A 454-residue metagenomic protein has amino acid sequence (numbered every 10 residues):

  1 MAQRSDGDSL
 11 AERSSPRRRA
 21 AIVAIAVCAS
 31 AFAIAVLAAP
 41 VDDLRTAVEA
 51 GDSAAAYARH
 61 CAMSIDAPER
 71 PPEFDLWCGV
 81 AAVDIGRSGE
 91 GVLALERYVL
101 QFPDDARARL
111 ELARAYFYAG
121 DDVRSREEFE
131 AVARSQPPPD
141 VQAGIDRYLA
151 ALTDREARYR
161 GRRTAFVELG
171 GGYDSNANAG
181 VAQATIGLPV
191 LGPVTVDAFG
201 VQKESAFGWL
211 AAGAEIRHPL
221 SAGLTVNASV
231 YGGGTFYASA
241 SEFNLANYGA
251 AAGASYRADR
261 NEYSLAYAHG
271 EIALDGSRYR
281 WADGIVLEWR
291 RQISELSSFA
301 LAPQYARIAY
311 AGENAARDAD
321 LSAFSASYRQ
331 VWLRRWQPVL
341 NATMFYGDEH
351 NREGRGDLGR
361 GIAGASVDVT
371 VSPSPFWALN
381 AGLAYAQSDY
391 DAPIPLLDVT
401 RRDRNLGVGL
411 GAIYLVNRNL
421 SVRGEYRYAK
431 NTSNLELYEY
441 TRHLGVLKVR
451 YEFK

Functional and structural regions predicted by a protein language model:
M1-R17: N-terminal secretory signal peptides that target proteins for export/translocation
A20-S30: Sec-dependent N-terminal signal peptides
V36-V48: Cleaved targeting-peptide boundary
R45-Y57, C61-R97: Alpha-helical adaptor scaffolds
V80-V83, L93, R97-Q101, D105 (+1 more regions): Gram-negative and organellar
